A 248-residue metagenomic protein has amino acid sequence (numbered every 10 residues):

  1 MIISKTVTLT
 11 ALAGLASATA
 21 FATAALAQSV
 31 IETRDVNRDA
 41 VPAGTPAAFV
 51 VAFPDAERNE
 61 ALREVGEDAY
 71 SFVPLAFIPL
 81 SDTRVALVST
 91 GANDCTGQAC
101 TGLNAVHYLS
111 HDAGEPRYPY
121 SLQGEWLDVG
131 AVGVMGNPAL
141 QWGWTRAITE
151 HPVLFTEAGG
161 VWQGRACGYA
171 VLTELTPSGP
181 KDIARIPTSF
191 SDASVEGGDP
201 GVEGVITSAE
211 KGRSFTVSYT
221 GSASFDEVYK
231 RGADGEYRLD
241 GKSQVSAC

Functional and structural regions predicted by a protein language model:
M1-G14: Bacterial N-terminal signal peptides that target proteins for export
L15-A25: C-terminal segment of classical bacterial N-terminal signal peptides
L26-V65, V161-Q163, C167-C248: Acidic, small-residue rich beta-repeat scaffolds with periodic aromatic anchors
R63-A76, V134-W144, D199-S208: Signature of short aromatic-glycine-proline-rich micro-motifs recurring in repeat-based ectodomains
S81-G91, T145-G160, I206-S218: Acidic/hydrophobic-patterned starts of short beta strands in beta-sheet-rich repeat architectures
N93-C100, G160-R165: Short consensus segments that form the blades of beta-propeller domains, in both extracellular/periplasmic
G102-D112, Y169-S178: Beta-propeller blade signature
Q123-E157: Hydrophobic, well-structured mid-protein blocks that either form specific transmembrane helices
